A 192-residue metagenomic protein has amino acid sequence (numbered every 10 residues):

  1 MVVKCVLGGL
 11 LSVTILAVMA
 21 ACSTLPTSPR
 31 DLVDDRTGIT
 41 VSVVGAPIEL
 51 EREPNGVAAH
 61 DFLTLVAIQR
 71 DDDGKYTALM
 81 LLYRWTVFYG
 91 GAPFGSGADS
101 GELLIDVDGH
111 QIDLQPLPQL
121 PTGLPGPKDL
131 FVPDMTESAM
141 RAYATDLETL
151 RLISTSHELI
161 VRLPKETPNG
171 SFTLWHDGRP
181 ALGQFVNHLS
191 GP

Functional and structural regions predicted by a protein language model:
M1-L11: Bacterial N-terminal signal peptides that target proteins for export
V18-A21: C-terminal motif of bacterial Sec signal peptides marking the signal peptidase cleavage site
S23-L25: Bacterial signal peptide processing site
P29-N55: Post-signal peptide N-terminal segment of mature Sec-exported envelope proteins
R84-F94: Short amphipathic, basic-aromatic surface patches that mediate peripheral association with negatively charged
P93-G101: Short coil-to-beta strand junction motifs in C2/discoidin
D106-H110, P164: Short strand-turn-strand beta-turns centered on an Asx-Gly dipeptide
P118-P192: Internal interaction segment
